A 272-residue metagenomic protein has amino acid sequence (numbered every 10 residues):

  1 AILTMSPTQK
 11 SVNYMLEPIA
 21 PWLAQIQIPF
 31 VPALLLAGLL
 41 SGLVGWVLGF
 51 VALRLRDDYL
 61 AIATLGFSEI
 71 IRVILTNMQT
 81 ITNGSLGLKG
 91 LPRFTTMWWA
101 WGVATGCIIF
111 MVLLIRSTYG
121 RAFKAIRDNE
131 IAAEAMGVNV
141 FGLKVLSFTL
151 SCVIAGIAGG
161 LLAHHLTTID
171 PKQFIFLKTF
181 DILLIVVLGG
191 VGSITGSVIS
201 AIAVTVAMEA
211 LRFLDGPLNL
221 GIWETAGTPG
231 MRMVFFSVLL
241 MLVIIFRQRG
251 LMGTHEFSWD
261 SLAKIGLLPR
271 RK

Functional and structural regions predicted by a protein language model:
A1-K272: Transmembrane alpha-helices and adjacent helix-loop boundaries
